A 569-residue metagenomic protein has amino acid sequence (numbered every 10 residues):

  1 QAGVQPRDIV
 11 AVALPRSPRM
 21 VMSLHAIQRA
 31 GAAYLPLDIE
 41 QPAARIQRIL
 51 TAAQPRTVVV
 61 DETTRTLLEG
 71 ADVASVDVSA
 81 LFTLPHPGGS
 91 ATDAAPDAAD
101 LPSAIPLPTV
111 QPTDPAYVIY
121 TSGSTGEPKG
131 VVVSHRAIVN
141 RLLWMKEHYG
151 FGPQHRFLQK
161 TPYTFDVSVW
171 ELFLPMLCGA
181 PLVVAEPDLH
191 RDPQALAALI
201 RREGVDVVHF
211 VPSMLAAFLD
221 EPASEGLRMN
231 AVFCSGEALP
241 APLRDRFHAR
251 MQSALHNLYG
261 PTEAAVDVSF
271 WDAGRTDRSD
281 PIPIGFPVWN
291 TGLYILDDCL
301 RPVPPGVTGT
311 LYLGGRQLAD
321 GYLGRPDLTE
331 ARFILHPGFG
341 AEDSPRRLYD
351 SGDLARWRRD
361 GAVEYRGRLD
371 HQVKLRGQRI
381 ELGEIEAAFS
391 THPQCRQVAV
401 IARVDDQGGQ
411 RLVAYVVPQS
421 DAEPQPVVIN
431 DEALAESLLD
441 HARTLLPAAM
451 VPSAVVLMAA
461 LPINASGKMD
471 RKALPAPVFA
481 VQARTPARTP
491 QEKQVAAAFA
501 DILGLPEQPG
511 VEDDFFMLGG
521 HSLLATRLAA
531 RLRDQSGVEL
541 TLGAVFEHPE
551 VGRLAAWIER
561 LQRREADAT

Functional and structural regions predicted by a protein language model:
P6, A33, G519: Phosphate-binding active sites in nucleotide-utilizing proteins
V10: Gly/Thr-rich phosphate-binding loop signature of adenosyl cofactor/nucleotide-binding cores
L14: Active-site/ligand-binding surface loops and adjacent short beta/alpha elements that line catalytic pockets across
S17-Q28, I380-E384, R396, M469 (+4 more regions): Phosphopantetheine-attachment site and its flanking helix in carrier
R19-H25, A32-T51, P55, D61 (+7 more regions): Motif- and composition-driven signal specific to adenylation
P42-A43, T57-P108, I138, S253-N257 (+5 more regions): AMP-dependent adenylate-forming
D166, E263, D406-Q410, H548: Short acidic/glycine-enriched loop/turn segments that link adjacent beta-strands
